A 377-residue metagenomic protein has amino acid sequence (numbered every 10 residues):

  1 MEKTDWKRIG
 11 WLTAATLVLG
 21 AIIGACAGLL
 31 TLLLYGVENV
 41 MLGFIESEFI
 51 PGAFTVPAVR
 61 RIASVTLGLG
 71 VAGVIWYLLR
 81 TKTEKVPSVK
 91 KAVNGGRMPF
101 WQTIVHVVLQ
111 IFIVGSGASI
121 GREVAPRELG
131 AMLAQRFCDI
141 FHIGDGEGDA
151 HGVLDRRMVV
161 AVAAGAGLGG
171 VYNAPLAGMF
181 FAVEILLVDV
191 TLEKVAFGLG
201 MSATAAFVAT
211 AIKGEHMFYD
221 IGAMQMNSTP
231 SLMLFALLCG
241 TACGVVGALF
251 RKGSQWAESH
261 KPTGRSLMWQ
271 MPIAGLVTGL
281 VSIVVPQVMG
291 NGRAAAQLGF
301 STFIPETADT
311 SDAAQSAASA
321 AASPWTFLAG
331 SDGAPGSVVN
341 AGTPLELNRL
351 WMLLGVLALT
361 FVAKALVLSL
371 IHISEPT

Functional and structural regions predicted by a protein language model:
M1-T377: Alpha-helical transmembrane segments and immediately membrane-proximal extracytoplasmic
